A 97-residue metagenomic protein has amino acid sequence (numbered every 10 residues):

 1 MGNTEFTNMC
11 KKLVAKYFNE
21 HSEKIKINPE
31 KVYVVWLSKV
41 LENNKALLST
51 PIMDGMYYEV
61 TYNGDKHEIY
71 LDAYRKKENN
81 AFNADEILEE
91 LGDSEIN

Functional and structural regions predicted by a protein language model:
M1-E20: N-terminal trafficking/processing presequences and adjacent post-cleavage segments of proteins routed to secretion
M9, L13, K45-L47, K77: Acidic, aromatic-enriched beta-alpha/helix-loop junctions
K26-E30: Intrinsically disordered, low-complexity regulatory segments in eukaryotic proteins
K31-E68: Amphipathic, interaction-prone secondary-structure segments
D54-N97: Intrinsically disordered, low-complexity regulatory segments enriched in Ser/Thr/Pro and charged residues
